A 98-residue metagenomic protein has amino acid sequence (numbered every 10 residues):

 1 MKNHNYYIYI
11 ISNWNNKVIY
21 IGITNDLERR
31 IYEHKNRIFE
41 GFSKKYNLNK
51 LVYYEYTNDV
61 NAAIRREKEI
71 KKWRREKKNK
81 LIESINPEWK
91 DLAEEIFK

Functional and structural regions predicted by a protein language model:
M1-F39, K44-Y56, N61-K68, L81 (+2 more regions): GIY-YIG nuclease catalytic motif and its immediate N-terminal context
W73-R74: A common structural junction motif
